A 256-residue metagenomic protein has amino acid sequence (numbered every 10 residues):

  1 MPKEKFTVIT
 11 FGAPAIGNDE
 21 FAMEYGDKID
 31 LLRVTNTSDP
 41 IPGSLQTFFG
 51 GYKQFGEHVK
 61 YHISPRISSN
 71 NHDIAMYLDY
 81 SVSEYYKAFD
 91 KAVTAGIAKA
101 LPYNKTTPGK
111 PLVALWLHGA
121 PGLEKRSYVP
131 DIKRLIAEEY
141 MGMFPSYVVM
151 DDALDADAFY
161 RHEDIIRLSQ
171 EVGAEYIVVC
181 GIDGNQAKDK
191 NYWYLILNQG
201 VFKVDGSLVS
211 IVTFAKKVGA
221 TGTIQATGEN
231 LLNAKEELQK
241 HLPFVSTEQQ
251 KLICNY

Functional and structural regions predicted by a protein language model:
P2-L112: Serine hydrolase/lipase
I9-A13, C180-G181, Q199: Short His-Asn-centered micro-motif
A13-G17, T37-P42, T47, A120-L123 (+3 more regions): Solvent-exposed loop/turn segments at secondary-structure junctions within structured extracellular/periplasmic domains
I16, T35, L123-R134, F159 (+1 more regions): Soluble non-cytosolic domains of exported or imported proteins
Y103-P111, R134, G142-F144, E171 (+2 more regions): C-terminal/domain-edge helix-coil "capping" segments
L112-V178, L208-I211, H241-E248, C254: N-terminal segment of the mature soluble domain
G181-N185, F202-V204: Beta-hairpin (beta-strand-turn-beta-strand) motif
Y192-L197: Short, surface-exposed coil-to-beta transition loops
